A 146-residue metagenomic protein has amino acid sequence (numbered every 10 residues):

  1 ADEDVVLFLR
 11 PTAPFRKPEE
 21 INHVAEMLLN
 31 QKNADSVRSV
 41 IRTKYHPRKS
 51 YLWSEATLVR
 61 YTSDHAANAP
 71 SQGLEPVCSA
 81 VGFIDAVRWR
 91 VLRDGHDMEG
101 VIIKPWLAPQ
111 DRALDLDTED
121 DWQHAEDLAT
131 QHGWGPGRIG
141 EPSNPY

Functional and structural regions predicted by a protein language model:
A1, L29-K32, G133, G137: Secondary-structure transition/hinge residues
A1-L7: Short acidic donor-binding loop at the edge of a beta-strand
V5, P14-A108: Conserved core of the sugar-phosphate nucleotidyltransferase
P11-F15, R112-A113: Short histidine/acidic/glycine/proline-rich micro-motifs that form metal- and phosphate-coordinating active-site loops
P76-Y146: Conserved alpha/beta core of the MobA/IspD/sugar-nucleotide pyrophosphorylase nucleotidyltransferase superfamily
